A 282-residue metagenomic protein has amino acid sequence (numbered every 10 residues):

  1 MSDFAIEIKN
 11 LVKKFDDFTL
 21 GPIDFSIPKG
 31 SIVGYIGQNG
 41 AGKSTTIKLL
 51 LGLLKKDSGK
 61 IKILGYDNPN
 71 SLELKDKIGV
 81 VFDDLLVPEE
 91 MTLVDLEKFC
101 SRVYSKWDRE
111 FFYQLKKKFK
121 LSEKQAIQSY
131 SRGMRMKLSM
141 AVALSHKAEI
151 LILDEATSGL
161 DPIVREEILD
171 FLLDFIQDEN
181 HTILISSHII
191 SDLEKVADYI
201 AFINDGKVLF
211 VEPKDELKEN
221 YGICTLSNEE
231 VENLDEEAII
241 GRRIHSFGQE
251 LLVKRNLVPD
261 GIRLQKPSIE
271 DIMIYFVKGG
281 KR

Functional and structural regions predicted by a protein language model:
D3-I8, K13-I185, I190-S191, K195-D198 (+1 more regions): ABC transporter nucleotide-binding domains
F18, L72, E110-Y113, D215 (+3 more regions): Generic alpha-helical secondary structure signal
S71, K218-N220, P259: A short local loop/turn or secondary-structure capping micro-motif enriched for an aromatic residue
L151-E155, E230-L234, L257-I262: Short, surface-exposed beta-strand/loop "edge" segments at domain boundaries and coil↔beta transitions
L169-V253: ABC transporter nucleotide-binding domain
I240-R282: C-terminal coupling/interaction segments
